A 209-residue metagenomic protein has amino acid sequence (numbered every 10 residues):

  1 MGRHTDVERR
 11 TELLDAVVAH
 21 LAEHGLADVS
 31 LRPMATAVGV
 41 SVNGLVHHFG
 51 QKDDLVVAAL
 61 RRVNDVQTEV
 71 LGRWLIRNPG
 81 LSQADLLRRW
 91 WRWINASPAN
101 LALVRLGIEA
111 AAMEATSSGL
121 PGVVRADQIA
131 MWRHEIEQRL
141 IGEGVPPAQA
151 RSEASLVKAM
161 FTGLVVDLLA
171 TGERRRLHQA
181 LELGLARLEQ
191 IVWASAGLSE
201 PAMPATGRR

Functional and structural regions predicted by a protein language model:
R9-E12, A16, H20-A58: Helix-turn-helix
E12, A16-E23, V70-W74, L106 (+2 more regions): Solvent-exposed, amphipathic alpha-helical segments
A58, L71-V104, E153-V157: Hydrophobic alpha-helical connector segments
R61-T68: Short, basic, alpha-helical segments at the C-terminal edge of helix-turn-helix-like DNA-binding modules
P79-G80, T116-S118, Q128-A154, Q190-P201 (+1 more regions): Hydrophobic alpha-helical bundle segments that form small-molecule/ligand-binding pockets
D85-L86, P98-L120, A126: Amphipathic alpha-helical segments used for helix-helix packing
A96, M113-T116, K158-R176, L188-L198: Amphipathic C-terminal alpha-helical segment
L103-A111, H134, P147-L168, H178-R187: Hydrophobic alpha-helical segments that form the core of small-molecule binding pockets and/or dimer interfaces
